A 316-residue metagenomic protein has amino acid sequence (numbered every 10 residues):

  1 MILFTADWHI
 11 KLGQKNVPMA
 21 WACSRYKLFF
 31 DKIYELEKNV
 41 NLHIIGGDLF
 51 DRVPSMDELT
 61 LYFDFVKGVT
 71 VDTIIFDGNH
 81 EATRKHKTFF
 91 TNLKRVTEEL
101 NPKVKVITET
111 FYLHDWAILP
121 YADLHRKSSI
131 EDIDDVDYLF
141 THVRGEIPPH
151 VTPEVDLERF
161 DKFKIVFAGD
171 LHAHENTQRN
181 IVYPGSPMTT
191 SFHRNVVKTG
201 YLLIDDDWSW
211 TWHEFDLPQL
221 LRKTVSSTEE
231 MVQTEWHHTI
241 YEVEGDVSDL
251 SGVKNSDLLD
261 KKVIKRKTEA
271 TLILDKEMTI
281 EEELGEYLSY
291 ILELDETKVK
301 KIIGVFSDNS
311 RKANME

Functional and structural regions predicted by a protein language model:
M1-F4, I10, F111-I118, D134-Y138 (+2 more regions): Beta-strand-turn-beta hairpins that frame and shape the catalytic cleft of phosphate-ester-processing enzymes
M1-L61, F65, S129-D135, E316: N-terminal active-site segment of His-dependent metallophosphoesterases
A6-I10, G47-F50, N79-E81, L119-A122 (+4 more regions): Active-site metal-binding loops of divalent metal-dependent hydrolases
Q14-N16, G47-V66, D77, A82-N101 (+3 more regions): Metal-dependent catalytic neighborhoods of phosphoester/phosphodiester hydrolases
L42, D205-E316: Accessory, non-catalytic peripheral segments of nucleic-acid enzymes
V66-T70, D132-I133, L157-K162, T234: Short, conserved loop/helix-junction motifs that constitute active-site signature segments in enzyme catalytic cores
I74, N79-R159, P187: Conserved catalytic scaffold of divalent metal-dependent phosphoesterases
P149-S209: Conserved beta-sheet core of the metallophosphoesterase superfamily
